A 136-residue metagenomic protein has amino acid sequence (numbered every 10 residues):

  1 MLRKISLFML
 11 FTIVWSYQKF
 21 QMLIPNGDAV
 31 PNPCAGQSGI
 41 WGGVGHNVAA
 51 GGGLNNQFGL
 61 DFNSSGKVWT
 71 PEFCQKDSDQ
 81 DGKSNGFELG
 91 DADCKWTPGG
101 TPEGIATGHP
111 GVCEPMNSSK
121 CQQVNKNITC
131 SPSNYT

Functional and structural regions predicted by a protein language model:
L2-Q80, G86-T136: Calcium-binding acidic motifs and repeat modules
